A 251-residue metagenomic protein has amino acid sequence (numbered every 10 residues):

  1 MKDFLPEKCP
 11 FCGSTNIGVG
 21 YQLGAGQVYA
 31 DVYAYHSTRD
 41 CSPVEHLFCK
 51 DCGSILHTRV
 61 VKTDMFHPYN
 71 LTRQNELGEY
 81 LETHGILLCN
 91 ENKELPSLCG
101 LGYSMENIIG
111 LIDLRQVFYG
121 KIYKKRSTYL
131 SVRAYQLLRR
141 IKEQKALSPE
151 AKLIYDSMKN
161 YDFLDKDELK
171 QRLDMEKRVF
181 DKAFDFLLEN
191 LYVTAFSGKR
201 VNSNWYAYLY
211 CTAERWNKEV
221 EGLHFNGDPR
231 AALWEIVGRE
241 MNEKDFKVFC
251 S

Functional and structural regions predicted by a protein language model:
P6, H46: Residues immediately within or flanking Cys/His clusters that coordinate Zn2+ in small zinc-binding modules
P10, K50: Cys/His/Pro-rich metal-binding microdomains
F11-D40: Short recognition patches in nucleic-acid-associated and regulatory proteins
I17-G18, H57, Y192: Short functional micro-motifs and their immediate structural scaffolds
Q22, V61, F196-G198: Surface loops and adjacent helix of pleckstrin homology
C41-E45: Short, surface-exposed coil-to-beta transition loops
D51-M65: Polybasic, low-complexity binding patches
M65-S251: Long, low-complexity intrinsically disordered regions
